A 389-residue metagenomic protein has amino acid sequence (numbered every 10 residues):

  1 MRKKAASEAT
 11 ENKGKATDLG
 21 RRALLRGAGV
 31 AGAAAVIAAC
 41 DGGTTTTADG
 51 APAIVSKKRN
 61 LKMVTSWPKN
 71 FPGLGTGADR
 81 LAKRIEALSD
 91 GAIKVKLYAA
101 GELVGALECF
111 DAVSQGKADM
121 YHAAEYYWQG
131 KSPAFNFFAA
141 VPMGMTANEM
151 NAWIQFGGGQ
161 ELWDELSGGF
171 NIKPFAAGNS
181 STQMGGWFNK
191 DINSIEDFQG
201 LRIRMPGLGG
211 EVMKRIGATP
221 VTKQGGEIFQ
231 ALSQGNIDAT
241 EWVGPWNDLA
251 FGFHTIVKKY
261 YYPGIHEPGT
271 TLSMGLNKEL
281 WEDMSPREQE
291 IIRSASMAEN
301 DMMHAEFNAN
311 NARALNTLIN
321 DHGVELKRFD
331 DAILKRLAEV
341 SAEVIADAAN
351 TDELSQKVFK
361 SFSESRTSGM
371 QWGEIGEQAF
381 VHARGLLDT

Functional and structural regions predicted by a protein language model:
M1-E8: N-terminal acidic, proline/glycine-rich, low-complexity intrinsically disordered segments
R2, G14-M150, S167-T389: N-terminal secretory/targeting leader peptides
M150-E161: A gly/proline- and charged-residue-enriched helix-loop-helix capping module
